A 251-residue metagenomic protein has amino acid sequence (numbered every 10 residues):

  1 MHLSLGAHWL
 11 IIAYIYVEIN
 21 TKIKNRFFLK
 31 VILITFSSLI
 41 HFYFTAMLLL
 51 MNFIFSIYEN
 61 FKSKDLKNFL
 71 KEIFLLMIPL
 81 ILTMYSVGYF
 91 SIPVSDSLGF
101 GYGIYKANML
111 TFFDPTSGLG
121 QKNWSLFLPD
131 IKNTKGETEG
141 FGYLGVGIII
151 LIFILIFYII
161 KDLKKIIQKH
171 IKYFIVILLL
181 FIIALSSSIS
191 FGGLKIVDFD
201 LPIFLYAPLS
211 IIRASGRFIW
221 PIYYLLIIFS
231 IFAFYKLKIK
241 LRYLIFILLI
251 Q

Functional and structural regions predicted by a protein language model:
M1, M84-P93, P115-W124, F174-R213 (+1 more regions): Membrane-interface helix-loop junctions at the exits of transmembrane helices
M1-A13, L39-Y43, M47, G142-L144 (+1 more regions): Membrane-interface micro-motifs in multi-pass membrane enzymes
A7-L29, L226-F229: Specific aromatic-rich, kink-prone transmembrane helix
Y16-V17, F27-T45: Membrane-interface alpha helices of multi-pass inner-membrane proteins
E18, A46-I78, L155-I166: Perimembrane helix-loop-helix junctions
K64-G88, G99-I104, N108, K172-L179: Hydrophobic alpha-helical membrane-interfacial segments at the cytosolic entry of transmembrane helices
T83-Y158: Periplasmic/ER-lumenal interhelical loops and adjacent helix-loop junctions in multi-pass membrane proteins
G145-I167, L178-I182, S230: Hydrophobic, aromatic-rich transmembrane alpha-helices and their immediate juxtamembrane boundary segments
